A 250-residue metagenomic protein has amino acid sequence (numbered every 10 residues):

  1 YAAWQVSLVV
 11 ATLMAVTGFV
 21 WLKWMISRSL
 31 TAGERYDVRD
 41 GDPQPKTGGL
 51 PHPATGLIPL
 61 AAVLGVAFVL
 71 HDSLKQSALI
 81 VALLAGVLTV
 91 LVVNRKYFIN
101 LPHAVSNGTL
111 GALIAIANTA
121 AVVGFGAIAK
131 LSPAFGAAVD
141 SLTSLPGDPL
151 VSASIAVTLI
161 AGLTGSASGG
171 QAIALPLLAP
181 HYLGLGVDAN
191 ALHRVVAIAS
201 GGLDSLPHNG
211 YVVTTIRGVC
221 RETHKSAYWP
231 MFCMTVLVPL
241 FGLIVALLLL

Functional and structural regions predicted by a protein language model:
A2-P45, A199-L250: Juxtamembrane and boundary regions of transmembrane helices in multi-pass small-molecule transporters and channels
W4-L8, P53-I58, I80-L84, I116 (+3 more regions): Hydrophobic alpha-helical transmembrane segments
Q5-H103, C220: Long, contiguous bundles of hydrophobic transmembrane helices that form the permeation core of multi-pass
D40-D42, L110-G124, L175-G186, T235-L240: Small-residue-rich segments of transmembrane alpha-helices in multi-pass membrane proteins, especially helix faces
L64-F68, A117-F135, G186-R194, P239-L249: Hydrophobic alpha-helical transmembrane segments in multi-pass integral membrane proteins
Q76-L84, L88-A134, L150, L159: Core transmembrane alpha-helical segments of multi-pass membrane transporters/permeases
I114, G126-S132, A161-I173, G201-G210: Short helix-coil transition sites and intra-membrane helix breaks within transmembrane domains of multi-pass
A120-V122, L145-V187, V196-A197: Hydrophobic alpha-helical transmembrane segments of multi-pass integral membrane proteins, predominantly secondary
